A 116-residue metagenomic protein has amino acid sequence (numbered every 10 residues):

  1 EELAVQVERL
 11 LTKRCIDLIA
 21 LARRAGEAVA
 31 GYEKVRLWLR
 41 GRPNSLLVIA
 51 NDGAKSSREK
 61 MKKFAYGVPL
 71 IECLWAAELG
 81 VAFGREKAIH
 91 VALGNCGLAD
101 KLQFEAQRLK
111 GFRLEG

Functional and structural regions predicted by a protein language model:
E1-V48: Extended interfacial segments that mediate partner engagement and assembly in macromolecular machines
E2, R14, K55-S56, L74 (+2 more regions): Charged, alpha-helix-enriched surfaces in structured cytosolic catalytic cores of large nucleotide-utilizing machines
A20, R40, K62, G84 (+2 more regions): Signal for well-folded cores of large energy- and translation-related assemblies
A25, K34-N44, K55-F64, A76 (+1 more regions): Active-site cofactor/cluster-binding pocket
I49-D52, G94: Structural motif
S57-I71, L109-K110: A short, gly/pro- and small-residue-rich
V68-R108: Short basic, glycine-rich beta-strand/loop surfaces that mediate nucleic-acid
F112-G116: Internal, active-site/partner-interface "lid" segment
